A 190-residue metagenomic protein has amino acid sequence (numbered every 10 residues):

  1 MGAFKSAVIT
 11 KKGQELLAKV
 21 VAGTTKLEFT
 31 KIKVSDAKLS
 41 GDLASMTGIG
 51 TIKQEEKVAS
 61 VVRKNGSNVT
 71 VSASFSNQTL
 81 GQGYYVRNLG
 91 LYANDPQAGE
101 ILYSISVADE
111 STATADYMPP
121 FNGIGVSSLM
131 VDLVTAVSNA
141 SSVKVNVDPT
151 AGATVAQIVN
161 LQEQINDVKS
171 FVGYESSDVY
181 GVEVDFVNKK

Functional and structural regions predicted by a protein language model:
M1-P149, F186-K189: N-terminal assembly/attachment segments of tailed bacteriophage virion structural proteins
T24-K26, V137-K190: Glycine-rich, low-complexity segments
